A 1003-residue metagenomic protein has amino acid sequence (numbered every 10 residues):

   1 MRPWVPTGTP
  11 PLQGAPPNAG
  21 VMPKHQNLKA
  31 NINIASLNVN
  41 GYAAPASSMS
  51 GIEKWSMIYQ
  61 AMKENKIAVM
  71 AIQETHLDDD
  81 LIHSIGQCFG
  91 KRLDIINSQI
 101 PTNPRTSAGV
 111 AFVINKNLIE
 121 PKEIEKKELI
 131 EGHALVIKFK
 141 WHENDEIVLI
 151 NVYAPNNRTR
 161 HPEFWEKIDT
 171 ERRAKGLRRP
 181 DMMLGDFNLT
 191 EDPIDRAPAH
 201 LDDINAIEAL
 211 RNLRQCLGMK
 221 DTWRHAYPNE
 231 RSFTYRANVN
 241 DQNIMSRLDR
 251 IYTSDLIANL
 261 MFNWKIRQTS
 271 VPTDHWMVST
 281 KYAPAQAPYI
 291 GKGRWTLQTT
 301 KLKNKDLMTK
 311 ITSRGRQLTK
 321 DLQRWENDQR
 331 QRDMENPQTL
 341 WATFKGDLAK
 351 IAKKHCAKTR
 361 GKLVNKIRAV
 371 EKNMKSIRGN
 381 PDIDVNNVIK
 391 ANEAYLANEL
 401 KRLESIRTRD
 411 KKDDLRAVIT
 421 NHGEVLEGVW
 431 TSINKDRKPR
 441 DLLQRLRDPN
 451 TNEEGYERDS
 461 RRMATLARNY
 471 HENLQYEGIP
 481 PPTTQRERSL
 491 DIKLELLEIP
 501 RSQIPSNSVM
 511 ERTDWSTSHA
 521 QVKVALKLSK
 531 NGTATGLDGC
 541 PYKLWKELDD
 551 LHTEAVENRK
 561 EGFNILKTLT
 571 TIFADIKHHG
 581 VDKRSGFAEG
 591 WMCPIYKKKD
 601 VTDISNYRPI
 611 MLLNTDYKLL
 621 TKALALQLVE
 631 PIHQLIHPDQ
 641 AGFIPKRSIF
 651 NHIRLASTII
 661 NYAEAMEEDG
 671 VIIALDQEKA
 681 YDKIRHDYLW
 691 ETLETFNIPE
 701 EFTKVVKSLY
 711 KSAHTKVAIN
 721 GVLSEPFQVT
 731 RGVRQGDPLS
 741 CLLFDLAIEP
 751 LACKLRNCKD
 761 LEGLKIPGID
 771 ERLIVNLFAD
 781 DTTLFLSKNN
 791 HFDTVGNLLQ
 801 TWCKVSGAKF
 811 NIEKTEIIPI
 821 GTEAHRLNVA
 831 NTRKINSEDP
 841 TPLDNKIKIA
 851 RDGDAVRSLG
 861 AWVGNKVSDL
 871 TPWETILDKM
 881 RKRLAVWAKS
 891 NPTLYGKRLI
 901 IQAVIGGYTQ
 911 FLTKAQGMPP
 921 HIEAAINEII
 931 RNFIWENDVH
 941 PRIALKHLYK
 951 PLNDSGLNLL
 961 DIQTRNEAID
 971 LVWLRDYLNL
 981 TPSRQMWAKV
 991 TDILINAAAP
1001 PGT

Functional and structural regions predicted by a protein language model:
M1-I85: N-terminal, active-site-proximal structural segment of metallo-dependent hydrolase catalytic domains
M57-T102, E163-L256, K320, W325: Metal-dependent phosphoesterases centered on the DNase I-like endonuclease/exonuclease/phosphatase
Q87, A226-N243, G721-L723, N811-D854: Short, conserved micro-motifs composed of acidic
K138-I147, D181-M182, N205, N243-S246 (+11 more regions): Surface polyanion/phosphate-binding segment centered on an Asp-His-Pro turn
D306-A349, A779, P840-P920, A968-Q985: Basic, alpha-helical interaction scaffolds
R402, A417-T602, L619, T782: Surface-exposed loop/turn segments and immediately adjacent short secondary-structure elements within folded domains
I604-I636, R654, E678-Y681, T730-E762 (+4 more regions): Conserved pre-motif C helix in the palm subdomain of viral-like polymerases
I926, P941-T1003: Extended C-terminal regions of large enzymes
